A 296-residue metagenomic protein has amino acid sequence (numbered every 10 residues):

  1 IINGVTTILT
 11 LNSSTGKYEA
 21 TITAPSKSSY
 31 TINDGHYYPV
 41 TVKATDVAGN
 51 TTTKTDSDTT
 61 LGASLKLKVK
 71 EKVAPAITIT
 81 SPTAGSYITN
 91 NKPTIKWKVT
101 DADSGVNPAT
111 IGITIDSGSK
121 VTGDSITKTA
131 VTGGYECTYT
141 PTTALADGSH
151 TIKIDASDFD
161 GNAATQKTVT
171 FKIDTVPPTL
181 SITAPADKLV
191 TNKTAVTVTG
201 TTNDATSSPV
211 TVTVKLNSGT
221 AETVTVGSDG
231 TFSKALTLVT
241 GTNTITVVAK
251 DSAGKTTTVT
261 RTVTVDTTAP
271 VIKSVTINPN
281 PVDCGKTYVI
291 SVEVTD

Functional and structural regions predicted by a protein language model:
S14-S26, T129-Y139, S228-F232: Aromatic sugar-binding surface patches on proteins that engage polysaccharides or sugar-phosphate polymers
S26-Y37, T142-G148, A235-T242: Surface-exposed, short loops/turns at beta-strand junctions within beta-sandwich domains
D46, D58-T78, K167-S181, R261-P270: Flexible, low-complexity linkers/stalks enriched in Thr/Pro that connect modular domains
G85-N91, D187-T194, N280-K286: Short, solvent-exposed loop/linker segments at the N-terminal edge of repeated beta-sheet extracellular domains
I95-D101, V198-T202, I290-D296: Aromatic/hydrophobic beta-strand junction motif of beta-rich domains
D101-P108, N203-T211, T295-D296: Extracellular acidic loop/turn motifs
